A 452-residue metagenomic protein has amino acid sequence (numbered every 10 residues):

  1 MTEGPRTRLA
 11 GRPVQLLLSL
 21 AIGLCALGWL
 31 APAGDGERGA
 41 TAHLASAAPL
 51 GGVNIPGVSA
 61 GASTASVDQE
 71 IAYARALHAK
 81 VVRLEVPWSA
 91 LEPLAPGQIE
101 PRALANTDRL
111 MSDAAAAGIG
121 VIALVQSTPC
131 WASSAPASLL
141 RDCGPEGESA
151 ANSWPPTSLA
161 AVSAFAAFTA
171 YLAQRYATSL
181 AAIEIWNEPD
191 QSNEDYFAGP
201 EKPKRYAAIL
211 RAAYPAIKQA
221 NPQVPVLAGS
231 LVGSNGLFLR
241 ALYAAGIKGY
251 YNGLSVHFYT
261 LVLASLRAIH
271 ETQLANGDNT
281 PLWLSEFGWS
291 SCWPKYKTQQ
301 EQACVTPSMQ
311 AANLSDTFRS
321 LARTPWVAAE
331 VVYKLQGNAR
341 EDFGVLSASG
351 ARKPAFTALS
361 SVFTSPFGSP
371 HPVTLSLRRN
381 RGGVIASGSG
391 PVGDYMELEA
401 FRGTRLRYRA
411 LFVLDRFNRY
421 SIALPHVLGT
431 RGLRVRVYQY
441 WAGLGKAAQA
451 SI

Functional and structural regions predicted by a protein language model:
C25-G51: C-terminal region of N-terminal signal peptides and the immediate post-cleavage residues of exported proteins
T64-S66, E92-N106, S133-G253, H257-N279 (+3 more regions): Active-site cleft segment of glycoside hydrolase catalytic domains centered on the general acid/base Glu
S66-S89, G120-L124: Catalytic domains of carbohydrate-active enzymes, especially glycoside hydrolases
Q98, L139-R141, G147, P294 (+4 more regions): Aromatic-rich peripheral "rim/lid" segments of glycoside hydrolase catalytic domains that contact and position glycan
S389-Y395, T430: Short proline/glycine-enriched turn/loop motifs at strand-loop junctions of beta-rich domains
R407-F417: Solvent-exposed serine/threonine-rich low-complexity stretches and specific carbohydrate-binding patches
N418-I422: Short strand-edge motifs at loop-to-beta-strand transitions and within beta-strands of extracellular beta-rich domains
P425-R431: Surface-exposed, short loops/turns at beta-strand junctions within beta-sandwich domains
